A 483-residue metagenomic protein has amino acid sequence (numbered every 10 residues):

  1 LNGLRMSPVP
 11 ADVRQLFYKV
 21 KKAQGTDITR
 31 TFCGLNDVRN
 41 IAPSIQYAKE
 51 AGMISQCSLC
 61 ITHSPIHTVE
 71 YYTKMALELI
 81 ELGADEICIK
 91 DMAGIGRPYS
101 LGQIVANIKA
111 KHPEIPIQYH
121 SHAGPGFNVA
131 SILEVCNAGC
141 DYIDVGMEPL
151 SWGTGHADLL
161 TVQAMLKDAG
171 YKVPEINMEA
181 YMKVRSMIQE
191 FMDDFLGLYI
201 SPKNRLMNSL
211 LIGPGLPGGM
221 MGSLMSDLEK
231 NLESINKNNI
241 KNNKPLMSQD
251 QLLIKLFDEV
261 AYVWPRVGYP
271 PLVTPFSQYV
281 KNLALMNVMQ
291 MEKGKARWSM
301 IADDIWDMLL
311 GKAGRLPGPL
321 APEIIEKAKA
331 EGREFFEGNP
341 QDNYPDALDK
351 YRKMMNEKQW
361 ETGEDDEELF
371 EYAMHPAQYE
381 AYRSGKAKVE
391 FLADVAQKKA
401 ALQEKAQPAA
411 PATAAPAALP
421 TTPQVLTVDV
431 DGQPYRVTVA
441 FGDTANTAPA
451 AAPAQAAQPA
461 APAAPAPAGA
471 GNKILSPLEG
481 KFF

Functional and structural regions predicted by a protein language model:
L1, S44-C60, L101-Y119, Q163-E175: Alpha-helix-loop-beta-strand connector modules within alpha/beta enzyme cores
L1-M75, I80, G94-R97: Active-site beta->alpha loop and helix N-cap motifs at the rims of alpha/beta catalytic domains
T31, D91, A138-G155: Glycine-rich phosphate-binding active-site loops on the catalytic face of alpha/beta enzymes
T31, I87, G139, V162 (+1 more regions): Conserved, mostly hydrophobic/aromatic
E70-L79, P125-D141: Catalytic cores of alpha/beta
A130, G155, L159, Q163-L166 (+2 more regions): Core active-site phosphate/anionic-ligand binding loop and the adjoining beta-turn-alpha structural block in enzyme
L206-L211, G215, G219-P453: Terminal or standalone catalytic/regulatory effector modules within metabolic enzymes and repeat proteins
V425, P434, F441, Q455-F483: Acidic, low-complexity mobile loops and tails
